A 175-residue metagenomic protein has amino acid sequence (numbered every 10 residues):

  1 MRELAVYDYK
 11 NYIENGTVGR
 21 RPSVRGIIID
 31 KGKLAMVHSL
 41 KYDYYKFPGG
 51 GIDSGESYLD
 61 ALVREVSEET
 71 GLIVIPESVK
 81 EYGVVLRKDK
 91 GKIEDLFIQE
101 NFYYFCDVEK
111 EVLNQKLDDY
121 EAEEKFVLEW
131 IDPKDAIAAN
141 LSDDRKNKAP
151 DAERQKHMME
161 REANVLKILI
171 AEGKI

Functional and structural regions predicted by a protein language model:
M1-R25: Acidic, metal-coordinating catalytic segment for phosphate/diphosphate chemistry, firing primarily on the Nudix
D8-G16, K90-E94, K116: Short, P/G- and charge-enriched loop/turn segments at secondary-structure junctions
V18-R20, E94-E100, Y120-K125: A generic structural micro-feature
I29-E69: Conserved Nudix-box catalytic region and its N-terminal flanking loop in Nudix hydrolases and closely related
K31-K33, D107-V112, P133-D135: Short loop segments at secondary-structure junctions
I73-G83: A short coil-to-beta-strand element that immediately follows conserved catalytic motifs
R87-Q115, E129: Active-site-adjacent beta-strand/loop module that shapes the phosphate/pyrophosphate-binding cleft
L113-Q115, D119-I175: Nudix hydrolase/Nudix homology domain
